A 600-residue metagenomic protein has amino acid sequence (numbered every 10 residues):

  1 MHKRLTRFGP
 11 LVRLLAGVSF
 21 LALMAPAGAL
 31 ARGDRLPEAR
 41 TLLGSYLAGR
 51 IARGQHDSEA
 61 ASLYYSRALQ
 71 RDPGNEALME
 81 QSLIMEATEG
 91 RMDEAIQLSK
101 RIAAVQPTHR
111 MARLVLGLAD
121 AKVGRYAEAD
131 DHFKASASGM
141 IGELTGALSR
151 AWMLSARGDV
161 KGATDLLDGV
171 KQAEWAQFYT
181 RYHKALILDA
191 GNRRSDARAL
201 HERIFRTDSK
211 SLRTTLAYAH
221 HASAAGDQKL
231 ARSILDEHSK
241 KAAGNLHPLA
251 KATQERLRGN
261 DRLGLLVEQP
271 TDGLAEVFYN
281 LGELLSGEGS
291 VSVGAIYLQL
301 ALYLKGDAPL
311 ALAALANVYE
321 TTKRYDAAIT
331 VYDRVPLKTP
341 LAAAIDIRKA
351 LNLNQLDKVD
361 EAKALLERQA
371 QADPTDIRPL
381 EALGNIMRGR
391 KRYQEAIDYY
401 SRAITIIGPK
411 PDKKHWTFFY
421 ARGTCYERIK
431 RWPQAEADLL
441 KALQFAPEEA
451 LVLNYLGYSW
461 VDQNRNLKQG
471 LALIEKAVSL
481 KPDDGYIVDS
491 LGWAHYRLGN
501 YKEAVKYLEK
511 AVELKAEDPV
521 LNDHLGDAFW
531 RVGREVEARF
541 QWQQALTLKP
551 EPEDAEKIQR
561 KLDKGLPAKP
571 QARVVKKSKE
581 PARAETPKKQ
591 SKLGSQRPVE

Functional and structural regions predicted by a protein language model:
G28-S82, T88-Q97, N245, R258 (+2 more regions): N-terminal leader/linker segments that initiate helical-solenoid repeat arrays
P37, R71, A104-V105, S138-M140 (+12 more regions): Structural marker of alpha-solenoid helical repeat scaffolds
R50, I84, L118, W152 (+10 more regions): Residue-level recognition of tetratricopeptide repeat
Q55, E89, V123, R157 (+10 more regions): Structural motif corresponding to the intra-repeat A-B loop/turn of tetratricopeptide repeats
L78, A112, G146, T180 (+12 more regions): TPR alpha-solenoid repeat register
Q81-S82, V115, S149, H183 (+11 more regions): Canonical tetratricopeptide repeat
